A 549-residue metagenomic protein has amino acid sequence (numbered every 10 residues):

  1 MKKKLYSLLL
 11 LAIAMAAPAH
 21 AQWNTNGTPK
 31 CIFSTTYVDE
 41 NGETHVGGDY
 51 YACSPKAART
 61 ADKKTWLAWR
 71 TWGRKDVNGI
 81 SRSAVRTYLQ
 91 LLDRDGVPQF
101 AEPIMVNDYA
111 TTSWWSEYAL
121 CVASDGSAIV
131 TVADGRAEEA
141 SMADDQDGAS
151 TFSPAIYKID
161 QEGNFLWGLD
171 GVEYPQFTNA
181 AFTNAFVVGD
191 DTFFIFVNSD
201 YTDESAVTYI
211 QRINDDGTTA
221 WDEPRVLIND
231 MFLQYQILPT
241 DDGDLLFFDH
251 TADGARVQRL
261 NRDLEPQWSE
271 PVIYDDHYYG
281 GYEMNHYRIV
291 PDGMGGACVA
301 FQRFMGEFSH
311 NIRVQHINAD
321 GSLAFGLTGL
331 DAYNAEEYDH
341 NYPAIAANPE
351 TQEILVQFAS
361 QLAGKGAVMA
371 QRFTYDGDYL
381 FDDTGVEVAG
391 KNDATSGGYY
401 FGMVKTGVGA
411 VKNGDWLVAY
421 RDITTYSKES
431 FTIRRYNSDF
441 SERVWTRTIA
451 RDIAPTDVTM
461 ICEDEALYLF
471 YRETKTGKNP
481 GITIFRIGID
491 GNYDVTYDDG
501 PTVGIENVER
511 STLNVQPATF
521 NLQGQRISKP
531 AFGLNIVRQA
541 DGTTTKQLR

Functional and structural regions predicted by a protein language model:
M1-L5, R549: Positively charged n-region of N-terminal signal peptides that target proteins for export
S7-A16: Bacterial N-terminal signal peptides
A17-A21: Sec/Tat signal peptide C-region and signal peptidase I cleavage site
Q22-G500: Extracellular, repeat-based ectodomains that mediate carbohydrate processing or recognition
R303, R372, R435, V508 (+2 more regions): Intrinsically disordered, low-complexity polar segments enriched in Ser/Thr/Pro and acidic
I489-R526: Residue-level detector of functionally pivotal "anchor" positions at catalytic/ligand-binding pockets or at interdomain
K529-A531: Surface-exposed, short loops/turns at beta-strand junctions within beta-sandwich domains
L534-R549: C-terminal tail/sorting-segment detector
